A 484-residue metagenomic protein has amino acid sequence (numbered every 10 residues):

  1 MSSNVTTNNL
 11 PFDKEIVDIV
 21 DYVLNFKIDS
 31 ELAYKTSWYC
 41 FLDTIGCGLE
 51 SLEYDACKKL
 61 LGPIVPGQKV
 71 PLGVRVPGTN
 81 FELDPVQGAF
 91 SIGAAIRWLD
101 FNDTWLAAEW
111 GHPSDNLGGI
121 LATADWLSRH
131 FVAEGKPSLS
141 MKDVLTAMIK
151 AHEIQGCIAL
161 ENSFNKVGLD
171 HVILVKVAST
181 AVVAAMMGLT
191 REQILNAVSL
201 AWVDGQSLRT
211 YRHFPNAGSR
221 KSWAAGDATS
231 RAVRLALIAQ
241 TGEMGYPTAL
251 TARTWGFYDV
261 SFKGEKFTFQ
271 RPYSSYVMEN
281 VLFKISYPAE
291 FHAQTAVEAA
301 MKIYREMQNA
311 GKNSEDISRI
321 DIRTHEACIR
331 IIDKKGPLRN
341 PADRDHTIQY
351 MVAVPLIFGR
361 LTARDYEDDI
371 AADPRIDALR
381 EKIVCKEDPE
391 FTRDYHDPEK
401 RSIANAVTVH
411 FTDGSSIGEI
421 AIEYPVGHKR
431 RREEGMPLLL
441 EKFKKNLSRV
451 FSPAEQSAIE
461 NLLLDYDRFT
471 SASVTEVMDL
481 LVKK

Functional and structural regions predicted by a protein language model:
M1-W110, H213-S230, L237-K484: Terminal-appendage/accessory-domain detector
F12-E15, I19, P63, K136-A151 (+3 more regions): Extended, well-ordered alpha-helical scaffold segments
S51, I120-H130, T180-M187, L235-A239 (+2 more regions): Well-ordered alpha-helical scaffold segments within catalytic/enzyme domains
I96-I158: Hydrophobic alpha-helical hairpins/lids featuring a short glycine-rich hinge
S114-A122, V175-V182, T229-R234, A293-V297 (+1 more regions): Well-ordered alpha-helical segments within folded domains of soluble proteins
L127-L145, G188-L195, M244-T248, Q308 (+2 more regions): Structural helix-adjacent loops and short alpha-helical linkers that scaffold large soluble proteins
K150-A159, V198-R209: Long, well-ordered core segments of solenoidal/helical folds
E153-V183, A225: Aromatic-lined, polymer-binding surfaces characteristic of secreted/periplasmic polysaccharide-degrading enzymes
